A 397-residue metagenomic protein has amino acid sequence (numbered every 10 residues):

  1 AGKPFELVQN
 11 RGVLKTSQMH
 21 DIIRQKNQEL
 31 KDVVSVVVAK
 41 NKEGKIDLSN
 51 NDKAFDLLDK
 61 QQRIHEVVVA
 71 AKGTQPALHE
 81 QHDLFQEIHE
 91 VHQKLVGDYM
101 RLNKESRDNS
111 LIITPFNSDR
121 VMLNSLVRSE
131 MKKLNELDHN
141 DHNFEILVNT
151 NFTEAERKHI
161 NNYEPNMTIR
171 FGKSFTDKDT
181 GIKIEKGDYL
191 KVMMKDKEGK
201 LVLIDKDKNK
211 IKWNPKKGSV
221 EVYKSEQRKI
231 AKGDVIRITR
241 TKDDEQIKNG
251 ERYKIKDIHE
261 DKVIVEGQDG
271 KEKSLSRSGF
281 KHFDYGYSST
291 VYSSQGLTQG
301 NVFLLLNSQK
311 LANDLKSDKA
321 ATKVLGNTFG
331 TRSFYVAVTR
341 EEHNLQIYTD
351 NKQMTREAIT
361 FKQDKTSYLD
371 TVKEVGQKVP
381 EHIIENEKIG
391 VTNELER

Functional and structural regions predicted by a protein language model:
G2-I247, K254-K256, I359-I383: Conserved helicase motor core of P-loop NTPases
M194-D196, L203-N209, S219, S225-R397: C-terminal accessory regions
